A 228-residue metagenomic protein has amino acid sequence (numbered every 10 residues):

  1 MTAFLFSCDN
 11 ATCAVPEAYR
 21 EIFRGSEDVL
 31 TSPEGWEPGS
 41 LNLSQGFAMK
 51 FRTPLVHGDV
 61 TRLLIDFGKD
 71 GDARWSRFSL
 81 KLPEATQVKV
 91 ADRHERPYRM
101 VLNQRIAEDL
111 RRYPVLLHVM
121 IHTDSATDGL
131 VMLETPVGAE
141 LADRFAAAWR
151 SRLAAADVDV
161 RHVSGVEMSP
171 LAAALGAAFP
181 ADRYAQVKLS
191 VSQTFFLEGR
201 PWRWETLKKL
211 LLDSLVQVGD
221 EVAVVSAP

Functional and structural regions predicted by a protein language model:
M1-P228: N-terminal catalytic or cofactor-binding beta/alpha core of small enzyme domains
